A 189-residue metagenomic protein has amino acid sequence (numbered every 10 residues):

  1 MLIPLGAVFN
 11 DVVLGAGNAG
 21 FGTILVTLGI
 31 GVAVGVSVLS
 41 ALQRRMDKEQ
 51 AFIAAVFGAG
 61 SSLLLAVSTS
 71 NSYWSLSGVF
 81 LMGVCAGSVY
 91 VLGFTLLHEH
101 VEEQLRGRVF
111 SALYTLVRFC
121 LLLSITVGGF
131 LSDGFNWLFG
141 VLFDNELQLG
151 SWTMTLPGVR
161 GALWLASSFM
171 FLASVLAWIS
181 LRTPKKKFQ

Functional and structural regions predicted by a protein language model:
I3-Q189: C-terminal transmembrane bundle of multi-pass solute transporters/carriers
